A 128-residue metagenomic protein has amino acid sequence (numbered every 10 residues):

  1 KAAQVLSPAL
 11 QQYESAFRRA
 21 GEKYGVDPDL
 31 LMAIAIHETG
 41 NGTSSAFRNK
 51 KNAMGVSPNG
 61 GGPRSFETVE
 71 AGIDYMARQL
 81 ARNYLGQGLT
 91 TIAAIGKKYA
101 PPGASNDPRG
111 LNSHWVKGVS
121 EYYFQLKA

Functional and structural regions predicted by a protein language model:
K1-A128: Catalytic cores of secreted/periplasmic lytic hydrolases that degrade extracellular macromolecules
